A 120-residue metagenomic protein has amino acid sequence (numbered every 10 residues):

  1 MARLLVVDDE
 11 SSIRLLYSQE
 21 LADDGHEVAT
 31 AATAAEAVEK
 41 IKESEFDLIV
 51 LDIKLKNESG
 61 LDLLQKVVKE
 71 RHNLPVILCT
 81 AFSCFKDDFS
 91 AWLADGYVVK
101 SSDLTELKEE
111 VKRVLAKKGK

Functional and structural regions predicted by a protein language model:
R14, K56: The feature encodes the CheY-like receiver
L15-D23: Charged docking surfaces used in two-component/phosphorelay signaling
T30-L48: Acidic, metal-coordinating helix/loop segments flanking the phosphotransfer/catalytic sites of two-component signaling
T33, S59-D62: Acidic catalytic/metal-coordinating carboxylates
E39, L61-H72: Short amphipathic alpha-helix used as the core "switch/output" element in two-component signaling
D52: Active-site residues of response regulator receiver
D62, F82-K100, T105-E109: Alpha4 helix (beta4-alpha4-beta5 surface) of REC/receiver domains from two-component response regulators
